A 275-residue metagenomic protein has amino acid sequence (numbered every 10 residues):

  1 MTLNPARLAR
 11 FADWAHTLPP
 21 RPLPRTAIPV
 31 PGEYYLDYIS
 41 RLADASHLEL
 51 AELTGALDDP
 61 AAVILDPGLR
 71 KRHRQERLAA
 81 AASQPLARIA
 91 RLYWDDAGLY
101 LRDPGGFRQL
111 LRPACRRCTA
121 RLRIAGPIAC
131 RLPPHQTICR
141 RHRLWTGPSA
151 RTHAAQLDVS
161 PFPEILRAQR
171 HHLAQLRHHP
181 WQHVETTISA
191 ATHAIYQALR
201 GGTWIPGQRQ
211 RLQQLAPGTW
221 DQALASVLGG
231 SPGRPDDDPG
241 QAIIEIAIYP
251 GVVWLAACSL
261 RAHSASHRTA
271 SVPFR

Functional and structural regions predicted by a protein language model:
M1-R275: Basic, alpha-helical nucleic-acid-binding regions used in initiation and control of genome expression
